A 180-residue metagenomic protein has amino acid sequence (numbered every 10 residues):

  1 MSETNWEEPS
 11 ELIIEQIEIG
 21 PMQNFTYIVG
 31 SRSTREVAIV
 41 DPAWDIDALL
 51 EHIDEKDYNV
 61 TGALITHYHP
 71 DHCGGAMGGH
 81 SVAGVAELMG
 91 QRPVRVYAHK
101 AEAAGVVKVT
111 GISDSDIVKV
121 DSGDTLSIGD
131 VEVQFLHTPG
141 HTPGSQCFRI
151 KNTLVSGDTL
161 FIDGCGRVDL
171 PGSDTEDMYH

Functional and structural regions predicted by a protein language model:
M1-P9, I13, S173-H180: Accessory terminal helices/loops
T4-Y58, C147-G157, I162: Conserved beta-strand hairpin/beta-sheet module of binuclear metal-dependent hydrolase folds, prominently
E7-I14, G105, D130-V133: Short Pro/Gly-enriched beta-strand edge/turn motifs at strand-loop
I17-E18, I117, H137-P139: Short Gly/Pro-enriched turn/cap motifs at secondary-structure boundaries
T26-I28, L49, G75, G79-H80 (+3 more regions): Short, function-defining helix-loop hinge/capping sites that tune catalysis or transport
T34, D45-E132: Active-site HxH/HxHxD metal-binding segment of metal-dependent hydrolases
V40, T66, A98, L136 (+2 more regions): Active-site flanking residues adjacent to catalytic metal/cofactor-binding acidic residues
T125, E132-H137, T142-H180: Metallo-beta-lactamase
